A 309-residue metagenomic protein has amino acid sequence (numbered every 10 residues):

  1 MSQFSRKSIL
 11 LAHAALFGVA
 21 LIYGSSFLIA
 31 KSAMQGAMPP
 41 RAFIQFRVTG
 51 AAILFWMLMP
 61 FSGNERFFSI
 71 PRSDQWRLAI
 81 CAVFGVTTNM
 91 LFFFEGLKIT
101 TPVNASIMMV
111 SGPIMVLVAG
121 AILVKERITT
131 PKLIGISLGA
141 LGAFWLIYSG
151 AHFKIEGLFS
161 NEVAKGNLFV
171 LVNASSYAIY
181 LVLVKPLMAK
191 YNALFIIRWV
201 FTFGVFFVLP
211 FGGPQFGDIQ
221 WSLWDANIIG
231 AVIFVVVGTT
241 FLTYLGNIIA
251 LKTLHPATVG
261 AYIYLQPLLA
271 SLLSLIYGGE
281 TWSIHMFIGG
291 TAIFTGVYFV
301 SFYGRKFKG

Functional and structural regions predicted by a protein language model:
M1-G18, S111-S175, I284-H285, T291-G309: Juxtamembrane helix-loop boundary signature in multi-pass membrane transporters
Q3-F4, S32, A51-P71, L141-S160 (+3 more regions): Membrane-interface helix-cap regions at the ends of transmembrane helices in multi-pass membrane proteins
L11-G18, A42-F61, I80, G135-W145 (+2 more regions): Hydrophobic alpha-helical transmembrane segments of multi-pass integral membrane proteins, especially transporters
I22, S26-F27, M59-N104, M108-M109 (+2 more regions): Specific transmembrane alpha-helical segments of multi-pass solute transporters/efflux pumps, especially DMT/EamA
G24, L28, W56, V83-T87 (+9 more regions): Hydrophobic/small/kink-forming positions within alpha-helical transmembrane segments of polytopic membrane proteins
A33, F43, R47, G96 (+8 more regions): Hydrophobic/aromatic residues within transmembrane alpha-helices of multi-pass small-molecule transporters
Q45-F46, V86, M90, N104-S111 (+2 more regions): Helix-helix packing/entry segments at the starts of transmembrane helices
G50-L54, M108-I122, S137, F203-V208 (+3 more regions): Alpha-helical transmembrane segments of compact multi-pass small-molecule transporters, enriched in specific families
